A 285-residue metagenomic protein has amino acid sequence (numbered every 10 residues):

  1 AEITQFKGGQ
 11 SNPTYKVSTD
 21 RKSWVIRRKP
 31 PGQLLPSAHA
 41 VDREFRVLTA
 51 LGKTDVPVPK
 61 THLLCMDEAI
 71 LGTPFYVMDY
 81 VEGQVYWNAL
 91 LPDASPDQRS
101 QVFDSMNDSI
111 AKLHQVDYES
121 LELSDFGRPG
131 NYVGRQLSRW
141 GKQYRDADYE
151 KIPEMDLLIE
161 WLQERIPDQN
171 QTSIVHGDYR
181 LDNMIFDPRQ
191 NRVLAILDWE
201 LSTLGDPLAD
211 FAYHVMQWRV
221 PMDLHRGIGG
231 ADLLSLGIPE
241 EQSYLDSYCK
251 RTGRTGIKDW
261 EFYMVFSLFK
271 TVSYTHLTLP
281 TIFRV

Functional and structural regions predicted by a protein language model:
T4-L157, W161, R165-I174, P188: ATP-binding pocket architecture of kinase catalytic cores
R27, D125, I174-R180, I196-L197 (+2 more regions): Short beta-strand segments
R128, T255-S267: All-alpha amphipathic helical-bundle segments outside canonical DNA-binding/catalytic cores that form hydrophobic
S173-I174, R180, F186-S243, C249-R251 (+1 more regions): Active-site Asp-x-Gly
Y274-T281: Conserved small/polar residues in nucleotide/adenosyl-binding loops
